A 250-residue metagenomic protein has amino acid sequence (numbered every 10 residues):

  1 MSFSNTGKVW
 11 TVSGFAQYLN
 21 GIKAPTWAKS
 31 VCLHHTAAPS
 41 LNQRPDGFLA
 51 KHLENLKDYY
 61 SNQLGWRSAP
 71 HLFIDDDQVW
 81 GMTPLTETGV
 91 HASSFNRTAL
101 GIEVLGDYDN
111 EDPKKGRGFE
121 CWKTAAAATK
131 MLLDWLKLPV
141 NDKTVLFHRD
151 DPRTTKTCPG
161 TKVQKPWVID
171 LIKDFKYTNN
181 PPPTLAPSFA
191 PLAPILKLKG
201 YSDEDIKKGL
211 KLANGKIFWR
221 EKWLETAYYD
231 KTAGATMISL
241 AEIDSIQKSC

Functional and structural regions predicted by a protein language model:
M1-T36, S40-Q43, D76-V79, P84-T88 (+2 more regions): Basic/polar, cationic surfaces and motifs that engage anionic cell-wall and phosphate/carboxylate ligands
N5-S13, N62, G200, E204-K207: Short secondary-structure junctions
G47-S61, G65-S68, F73, T83 (+1 more regions): Glycan-recognition patch characteristic of GH18 chitinases/ENGases and related GlcNAc/peptidoglycan-binding proteins
L49-H52, L56, C121-A128, S188-L192 (+2 more regions): Stable alpha-helical elements in mature extracytoplasmic
N55-Q63, A128-P139, D170-T178, I195-L198 (+1 more regions): Structured segments of extracytoplasmic/periplasmic soluble domains in secreted or envelope-associated proteins
Y60-Q63, D142, N179, D203-L212: Short linear motifs in intrinsically disordered
G65-S68, D75-D77, G81, W219 (+1 more regions): Short, intrinsically disordered low-complexity segments
P183-C250: Short, solvent-exposed alpha-helical surface patches in non-cytosolic proteins
